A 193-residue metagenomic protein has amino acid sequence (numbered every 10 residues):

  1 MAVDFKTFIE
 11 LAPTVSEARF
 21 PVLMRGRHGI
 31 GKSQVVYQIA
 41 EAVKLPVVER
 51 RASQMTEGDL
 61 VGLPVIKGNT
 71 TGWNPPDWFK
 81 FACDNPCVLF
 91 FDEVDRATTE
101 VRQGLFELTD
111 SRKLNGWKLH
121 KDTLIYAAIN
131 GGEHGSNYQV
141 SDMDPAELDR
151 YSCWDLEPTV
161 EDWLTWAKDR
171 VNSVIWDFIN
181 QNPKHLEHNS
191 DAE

Functional and structural regions predicted by a protein language model:
M1-E193: C-terminal regulatory/interaction module of P-loop NTP-utilizing enzymes
